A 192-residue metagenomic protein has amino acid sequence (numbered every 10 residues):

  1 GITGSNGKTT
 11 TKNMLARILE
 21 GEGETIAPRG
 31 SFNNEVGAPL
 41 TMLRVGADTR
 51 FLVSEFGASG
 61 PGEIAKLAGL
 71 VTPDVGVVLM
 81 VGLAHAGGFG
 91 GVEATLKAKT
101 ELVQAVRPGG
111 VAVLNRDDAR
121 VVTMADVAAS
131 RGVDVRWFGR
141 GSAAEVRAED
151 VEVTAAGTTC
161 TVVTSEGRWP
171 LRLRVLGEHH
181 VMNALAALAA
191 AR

Functional and structural regions predicted by a protein language model:
G1-R116, V122-R131, T164: Phosphate-binding loop of NTP-binding sites
V92-E93, D126-R192: Adenine nucleotide phosphate-binding catalytic loops in nucleotide-utilizing enzymes
